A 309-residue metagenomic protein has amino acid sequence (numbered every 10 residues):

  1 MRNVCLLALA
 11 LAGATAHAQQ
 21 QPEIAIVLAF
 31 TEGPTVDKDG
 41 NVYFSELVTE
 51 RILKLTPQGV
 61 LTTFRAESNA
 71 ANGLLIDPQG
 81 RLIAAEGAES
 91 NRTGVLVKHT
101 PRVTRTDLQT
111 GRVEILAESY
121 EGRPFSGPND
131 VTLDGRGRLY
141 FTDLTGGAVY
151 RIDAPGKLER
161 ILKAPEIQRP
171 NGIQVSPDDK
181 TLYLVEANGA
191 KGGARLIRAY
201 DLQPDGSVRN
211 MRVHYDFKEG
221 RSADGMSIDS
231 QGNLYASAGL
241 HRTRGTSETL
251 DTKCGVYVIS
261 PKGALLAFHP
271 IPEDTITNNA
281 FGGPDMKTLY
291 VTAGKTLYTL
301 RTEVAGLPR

Functional and structural regions predicted by a protein language model:
V4-A14: Bacterial N-terminal signal peptides
H17-R309: Sequence-structural signature of mature extracellular/luminal beta-sheet repeat domains, prominently beta-propellers
